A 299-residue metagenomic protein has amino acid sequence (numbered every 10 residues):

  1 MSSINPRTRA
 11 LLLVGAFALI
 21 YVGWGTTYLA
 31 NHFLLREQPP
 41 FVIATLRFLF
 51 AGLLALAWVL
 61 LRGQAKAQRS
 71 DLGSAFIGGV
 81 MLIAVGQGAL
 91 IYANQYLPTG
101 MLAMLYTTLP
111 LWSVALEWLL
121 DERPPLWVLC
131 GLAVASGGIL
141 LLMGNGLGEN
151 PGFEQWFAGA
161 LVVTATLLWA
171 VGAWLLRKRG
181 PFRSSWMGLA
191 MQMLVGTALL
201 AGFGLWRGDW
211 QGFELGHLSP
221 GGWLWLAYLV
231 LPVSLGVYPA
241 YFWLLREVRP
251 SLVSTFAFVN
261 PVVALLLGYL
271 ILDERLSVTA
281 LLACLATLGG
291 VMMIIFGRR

Functional and structural regions predicted by a protein language model:
M1-V42, N150-K178, A198-G202: Glycine-/small-residue-enriched transmembrane alpha-helix faces in small-molecule transporters and effluxers
L12-L13, L35-V85, P110-L116, V134 (+5 more regions): Transmembrane alpha-helices of multi-pass small-molecule transport proteins
G23, T27-Y28, L56-Y106, L141 (+1 more regions): Specific transmembrane alpha-helical segments of multi-pass solute transporters/efflux pumps, especially DMT/EamA
L29-E37, Y92-Q95, M143-Q155, L205-G221 (+2 more regions): Membrane-interface helix termini and inter-helical loops of multi-pass transporters
L34, I43, R47, A93 (+7 more regions): Hydrophobic/aromatic residues within transmembrane alpha-helices of multi-pass small-molecule transporters
R36-A51, I91-L109, Q155-L167, G221-L231: Structural signature of hydrophobic alpha-helical transmembrane segments
A44-L46, Q87, M101-T108, L175-A198 (+2 more regions): Helix-helix packing/entry segments at the starts of transmembrane helices
A55, T108, P124-G146, L200 (+3 more regions): Hydrophobic transmembrane alpha-helices of multi-pass small-molecule transport proteins
